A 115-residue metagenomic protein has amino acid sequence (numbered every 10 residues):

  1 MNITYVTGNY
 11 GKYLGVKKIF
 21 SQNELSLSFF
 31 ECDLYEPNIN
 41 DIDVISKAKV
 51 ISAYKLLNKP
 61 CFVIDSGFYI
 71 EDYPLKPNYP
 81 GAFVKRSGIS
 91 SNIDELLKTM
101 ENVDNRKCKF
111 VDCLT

Functional and structural regions predicted by a protein language model:
M1-T4, G11-T115: Anionic-ligand binding patches
